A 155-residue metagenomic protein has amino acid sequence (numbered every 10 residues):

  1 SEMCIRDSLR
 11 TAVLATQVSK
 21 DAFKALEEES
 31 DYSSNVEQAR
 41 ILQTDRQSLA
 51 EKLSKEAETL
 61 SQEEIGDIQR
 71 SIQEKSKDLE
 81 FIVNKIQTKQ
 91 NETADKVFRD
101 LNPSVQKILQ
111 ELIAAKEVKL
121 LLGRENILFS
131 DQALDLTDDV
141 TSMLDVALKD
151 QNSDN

Functional and structural regions predicted by a protein language model:
M3-C4: Short, small-residue-biased leader/transition segments that mark boundaries at the very start of proteins
L9-R10, R124: Residues immediately flanking
R10-T16: Short acidic, Gly/Ser-rich segments with clustered Asp/Glu that frequently serve as metal-coordination loops in enzyme
F23-K107, A115, D154: Long, charge-rich amphipathic alpha-helical coiled-coil "stalk/tentacle" segments that mediate oligomerization
I108-T137: Extended, charged amphipathic interaction segments
D145-N155: Short, charged, intrinsically disordered terminal tails
